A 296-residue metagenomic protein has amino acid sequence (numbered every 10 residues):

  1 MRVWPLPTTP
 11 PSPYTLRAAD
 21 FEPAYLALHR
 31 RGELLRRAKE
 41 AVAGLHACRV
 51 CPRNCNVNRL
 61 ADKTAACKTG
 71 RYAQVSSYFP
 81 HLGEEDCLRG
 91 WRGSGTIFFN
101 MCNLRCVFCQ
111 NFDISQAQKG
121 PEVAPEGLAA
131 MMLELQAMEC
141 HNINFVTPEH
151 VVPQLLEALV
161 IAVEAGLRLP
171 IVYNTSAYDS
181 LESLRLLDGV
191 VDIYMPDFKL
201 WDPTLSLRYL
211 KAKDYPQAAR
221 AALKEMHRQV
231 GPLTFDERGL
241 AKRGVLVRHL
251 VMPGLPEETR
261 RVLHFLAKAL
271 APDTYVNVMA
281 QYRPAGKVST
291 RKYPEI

Functional and structural regions predicted by a protein language model:
M1-K63, G231-I296: Auxiliary Fe-S-binding modules of radical SAM enzymes
K63, C67-Y194, D202-T204: Conserved Radical SAM active-site core
C109-Q110, C140-N144, F198, G244-H249 (+1 more regions): Short beta-strands and strand-loop turn motifs
S115, V152, A177-S180, F198-P216 (+3 more regions): Conserved radical SAM core fold
V123, H150, L210-A218, G254 (+2 more regions): Alpha-helix N-cap and loop-to-helix initiation/capping positions
M132, L156-L159, L184, L223 (+2 more regions): Generic structural signal for well-ordered alpha-helices, preferentially at hydrophobic/aromatic core positions
A162-V163, G189-V191, A212-Y215, Y293-I296: Short, hinge-like loop/turn segments at secondary-structure boundaries
S206-R238: Anionic-ligand binding region
